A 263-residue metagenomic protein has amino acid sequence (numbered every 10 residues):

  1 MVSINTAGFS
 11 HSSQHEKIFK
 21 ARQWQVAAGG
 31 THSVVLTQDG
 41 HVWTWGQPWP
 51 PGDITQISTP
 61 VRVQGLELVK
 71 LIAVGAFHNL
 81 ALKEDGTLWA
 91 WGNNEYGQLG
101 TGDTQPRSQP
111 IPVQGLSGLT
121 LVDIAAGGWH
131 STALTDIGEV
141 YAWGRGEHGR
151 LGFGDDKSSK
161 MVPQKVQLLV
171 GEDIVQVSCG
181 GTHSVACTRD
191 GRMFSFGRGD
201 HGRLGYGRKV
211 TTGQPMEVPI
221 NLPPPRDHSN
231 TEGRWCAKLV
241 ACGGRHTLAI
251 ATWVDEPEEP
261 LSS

Functional and structural regions predicted by a protein language model:
E16-I18, V63-G65, Q114-L116, Q167-L169 (+1 more regions): Surface loop/turn motifs at the tips and blade-to-blade linkers of beta-strand repeat domains
K20, I54-I57, T104-Q109, K157-V162 (+1 more regions): A detector of repeated loop/turn-to-beta-strand junctions in beta-rich toroidal repeat architectures
A21, G29, T55-S58, E67 (+7 more regions): Loop/turn position at the start of each blade in beta-propeller repeats
A27, V35, V61-Q64, A73 (+9 more regions): Conserved beta-strand position repeated across blades of beta-propeller domains
H32-V35, T44, H78-A81, A90 (+5 more regions): Conserved core positions of repeat-based scaffolds
D39, P48, D85, N94 (+6 more regions): Residue-level signature of beta-propeller blades and closely related beta-rich strand-turn architectures in secreted
D173, S178-R192, R198-H201: Loop/turn-rich, solvent-exposed surfaces of beta-rich toroidal or solenoidal domains
R198, K209, G213-P215, P219-P223 (+1 more regions): Blade-level signature of beta-propeller repeat domains, shared across WD40, Kelch, NHL, RCC1 and BNR/Asp-box propellers
